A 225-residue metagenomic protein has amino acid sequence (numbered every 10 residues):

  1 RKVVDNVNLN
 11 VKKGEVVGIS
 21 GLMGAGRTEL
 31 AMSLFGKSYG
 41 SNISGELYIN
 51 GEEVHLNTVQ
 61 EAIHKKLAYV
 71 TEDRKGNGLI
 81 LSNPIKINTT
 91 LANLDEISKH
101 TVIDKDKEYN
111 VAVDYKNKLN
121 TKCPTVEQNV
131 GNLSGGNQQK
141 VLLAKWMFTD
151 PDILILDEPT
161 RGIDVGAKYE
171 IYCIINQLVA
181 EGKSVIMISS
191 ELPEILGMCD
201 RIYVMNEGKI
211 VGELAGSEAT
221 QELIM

Functional and structural regions predicted by a protein language model:
R1-M225: Glycine-rich phosphate-binding loops of nucleotide-dependent enzymes
